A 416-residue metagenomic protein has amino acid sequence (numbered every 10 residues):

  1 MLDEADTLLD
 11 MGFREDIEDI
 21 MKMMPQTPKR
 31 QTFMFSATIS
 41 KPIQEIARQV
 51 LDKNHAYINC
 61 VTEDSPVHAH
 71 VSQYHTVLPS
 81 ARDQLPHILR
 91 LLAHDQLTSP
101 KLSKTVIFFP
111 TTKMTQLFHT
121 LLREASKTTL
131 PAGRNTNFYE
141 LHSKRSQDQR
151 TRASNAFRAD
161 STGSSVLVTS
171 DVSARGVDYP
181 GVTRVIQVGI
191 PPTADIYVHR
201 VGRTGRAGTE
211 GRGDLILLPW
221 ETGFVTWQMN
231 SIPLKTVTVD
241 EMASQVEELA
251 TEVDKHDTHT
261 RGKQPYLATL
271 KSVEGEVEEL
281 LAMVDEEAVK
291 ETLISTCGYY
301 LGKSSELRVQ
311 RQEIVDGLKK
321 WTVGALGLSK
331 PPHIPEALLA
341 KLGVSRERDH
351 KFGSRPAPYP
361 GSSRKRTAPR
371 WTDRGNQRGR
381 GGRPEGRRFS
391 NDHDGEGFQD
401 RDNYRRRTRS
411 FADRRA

Functional and structural regions predicted by a protein language model:
M1-D64, Q228, I232-L234: Post-DEXD/H (motif II) to motif III coupling segment of the RecA-like Helicase ATP-binding lobe
E4-A5, T111, G181, V188-G189 (+1 more regions): Walker B catalytic acidic pair
K29-F33, K104, S161-V166: Loop/turn-to-beta-strand initiation segments
H70-T128, E276, A288-T296: Conserved interdomain hinge at the start of the Helicase C-terminal
T115-A174: Conserved helicase ATPase core of P-loop NTP-dependent helicases/translocases
T115-Q116, Y139, H256-A416: Non-catalytic terminal extensions of ATP-dependent helicases
R175-I190, G211-I216: A short beta-strand element within the Helicase C-terminal
H199-E252: Conserved segment of the helicase C-terminal RecA-like domain
